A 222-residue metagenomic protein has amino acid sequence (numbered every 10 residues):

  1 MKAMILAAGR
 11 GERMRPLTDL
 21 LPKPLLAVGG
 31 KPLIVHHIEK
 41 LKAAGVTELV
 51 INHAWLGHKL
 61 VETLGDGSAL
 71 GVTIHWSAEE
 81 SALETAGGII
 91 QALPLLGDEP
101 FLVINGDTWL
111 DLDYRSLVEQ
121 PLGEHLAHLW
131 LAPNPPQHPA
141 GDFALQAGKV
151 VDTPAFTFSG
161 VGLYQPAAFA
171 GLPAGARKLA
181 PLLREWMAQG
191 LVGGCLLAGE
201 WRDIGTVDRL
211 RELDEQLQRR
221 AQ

Functional and structural regions predicted by a protein language model:
M1-D19, K42: N-terminal nucleotide-binding beta1-loop-alpha1 segment
K2-I5, K31-N105, L145, G171-A174 (+1 more regions): Conserved N-terminal catalytic core of the sugar/cofactor nucleotidyltransferase
R10, G106-T108: Active-site metal-binding loops of divalent metal-dependent hydrolases
L20-V35: Short catalytic helix/loop segments, enriched in acidic residues and glycine and frequently bearing histidine
P24, T73-H75, L126, L191-G193: Conserved beta-strand segments of alpha/beta enzyme cores
V46, L102, W109, R115-L122 (+2 more regions): Catalytic-core segments of class I nucleotidyltransferases/pyrophosphorylases that form NMP-activated intermediates
W55, H128-D142: Short beta-strand-to-loop element that shapes/binds the nucleotide-sugar donor at the catalytic cleft/hinge
